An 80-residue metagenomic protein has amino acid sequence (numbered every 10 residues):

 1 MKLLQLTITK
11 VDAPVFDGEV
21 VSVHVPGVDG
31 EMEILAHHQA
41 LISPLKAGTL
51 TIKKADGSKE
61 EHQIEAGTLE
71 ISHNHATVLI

Functional and structural regions predicted by a protein language model:
K2-I80: Compact, glycine-rich, soluble single-domain proteins
